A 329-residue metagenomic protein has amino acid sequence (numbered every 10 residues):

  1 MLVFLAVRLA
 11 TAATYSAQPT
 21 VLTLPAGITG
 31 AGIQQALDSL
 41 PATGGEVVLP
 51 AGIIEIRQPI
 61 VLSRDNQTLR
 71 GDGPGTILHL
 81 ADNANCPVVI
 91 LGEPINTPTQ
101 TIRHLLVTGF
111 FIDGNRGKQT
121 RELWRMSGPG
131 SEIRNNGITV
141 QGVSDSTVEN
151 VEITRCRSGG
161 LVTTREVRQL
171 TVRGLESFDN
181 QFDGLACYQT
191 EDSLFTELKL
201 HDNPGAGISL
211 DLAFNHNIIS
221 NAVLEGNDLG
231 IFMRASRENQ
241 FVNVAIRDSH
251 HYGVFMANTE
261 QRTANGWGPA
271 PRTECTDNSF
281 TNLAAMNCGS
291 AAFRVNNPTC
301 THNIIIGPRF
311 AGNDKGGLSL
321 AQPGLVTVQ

Functional and structural regions predicted by a protein language model:
M1-R8: Bacterial N-terminal signal peptides
A10-Q35: Right-handed parallel beta-helix/beta-solenoid
A26-Q34, T43-T68, D72-N85, I112: N-terminal extracellular ligand-recognition/capping segment immediately after the signal peptide
G45, I56-P59, P74, H79-C86 (+8 more regions): Short glycine/acidic-rich loop motifs that flank beta-strands on beta-rich extracellular proteins
V48, E55, V61, R70 (+19 more regions): Extracellular beta-strand solenoid repeats
L49, T68-D72, I102-V107, S146-E149 (+8 more regions): All-beta strand scaffolds that present successive hydrophobic residues in beta-strands
P94-Q100, E122-I133, N258-E274: Intrinsically disordered, low-complexity Ser/Thr- and acidic-rich flexible linkers and loops, especially at boundaries
T99-N203: Right-handed parallel beta-helix
